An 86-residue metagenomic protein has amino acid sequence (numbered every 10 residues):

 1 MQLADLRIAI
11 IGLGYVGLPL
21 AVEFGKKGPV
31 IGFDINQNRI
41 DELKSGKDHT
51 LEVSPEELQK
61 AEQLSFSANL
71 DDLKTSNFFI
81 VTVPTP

Functional and structural regions predicted by a protein language model:
M1-P86: Structural/interface elements that position substrates and couple domains in central-metabolism enzymes
